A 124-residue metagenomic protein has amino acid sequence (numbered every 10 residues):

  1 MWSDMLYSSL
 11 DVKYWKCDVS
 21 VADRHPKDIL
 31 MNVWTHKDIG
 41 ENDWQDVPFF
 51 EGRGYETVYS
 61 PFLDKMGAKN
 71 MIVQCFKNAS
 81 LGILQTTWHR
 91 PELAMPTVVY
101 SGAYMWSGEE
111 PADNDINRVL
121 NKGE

Functional and structural regions predicted by a protein language model:
M1-E124: Substrate-binding groove of N-acetylhexosamine-processing glycoside hydrolases
